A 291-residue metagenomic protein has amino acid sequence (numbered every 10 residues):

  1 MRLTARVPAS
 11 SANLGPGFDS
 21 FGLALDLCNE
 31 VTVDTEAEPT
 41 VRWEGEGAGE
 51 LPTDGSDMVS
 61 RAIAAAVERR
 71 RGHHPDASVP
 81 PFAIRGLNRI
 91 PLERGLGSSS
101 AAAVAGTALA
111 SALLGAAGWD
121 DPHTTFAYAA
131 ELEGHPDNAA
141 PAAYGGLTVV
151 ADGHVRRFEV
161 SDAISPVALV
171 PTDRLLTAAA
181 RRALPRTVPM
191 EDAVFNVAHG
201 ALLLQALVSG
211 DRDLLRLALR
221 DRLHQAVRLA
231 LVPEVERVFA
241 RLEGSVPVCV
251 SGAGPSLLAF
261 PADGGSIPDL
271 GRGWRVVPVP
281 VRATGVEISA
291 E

Functional and structural regions predicted by a protein language model:
M1-R94, A112, G118, P278-E291: ATP-binding N-lobe of GHMP and related small-molecule kinases
R6-P8, A24, A142-Y144, A151 (+3 more regions): Short beta-strand segments
T35, D152, P171, A259-D263: Short beta-strand-to-loop capping motifs
L96-W119, G145: DPxDG-like acidic metal-binding loop motif
D120-I164, V248, G254-L258: Alpha/beta catalytic cores of group-transfer enzymes, especially the acyltransferase/condensing modules of polyketide
A168-A230: Active-site rim beta-loop-alpha module in soluble metabolic enzymes
L207-E291: Glycine-rich, charge-dense phosphate/pyrophosphate-binding loop(s) and the adjacent flexible "lid"/catalytic subdomain
